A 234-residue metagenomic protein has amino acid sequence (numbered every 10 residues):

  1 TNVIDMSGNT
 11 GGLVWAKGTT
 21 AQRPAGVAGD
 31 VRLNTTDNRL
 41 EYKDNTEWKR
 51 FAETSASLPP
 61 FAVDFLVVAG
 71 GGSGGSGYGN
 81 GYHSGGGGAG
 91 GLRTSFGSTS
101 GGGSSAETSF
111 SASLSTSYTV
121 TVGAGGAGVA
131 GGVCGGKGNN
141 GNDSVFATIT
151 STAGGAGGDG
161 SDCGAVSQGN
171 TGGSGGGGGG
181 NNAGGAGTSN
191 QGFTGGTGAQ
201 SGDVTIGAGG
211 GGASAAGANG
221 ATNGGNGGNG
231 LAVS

Functional and structural regions predicted by a protein language model:
N2-S234: Glycine-biased low-complexity/repetitive sequence motifs
